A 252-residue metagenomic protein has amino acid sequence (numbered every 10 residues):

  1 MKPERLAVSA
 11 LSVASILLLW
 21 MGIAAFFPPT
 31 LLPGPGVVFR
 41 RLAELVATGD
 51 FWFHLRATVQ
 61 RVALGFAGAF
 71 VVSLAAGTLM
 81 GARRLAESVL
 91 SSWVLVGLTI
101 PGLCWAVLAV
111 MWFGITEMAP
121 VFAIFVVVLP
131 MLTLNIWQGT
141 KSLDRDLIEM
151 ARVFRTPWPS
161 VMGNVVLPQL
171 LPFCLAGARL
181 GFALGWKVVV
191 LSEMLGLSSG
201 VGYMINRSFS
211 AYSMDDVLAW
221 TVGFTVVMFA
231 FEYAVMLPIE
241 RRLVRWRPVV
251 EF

Functional and structural regions predicted by a protein language model:
P3, F26-A67: Periplasmic/extracellular loop-to-transmembrane helix junction in inner-membrane transport proteins
E4-F26: N-terminal signal-anchor transmembrane alpha helix
F53-V62, M111-M131, L170-P172, D216-F224: Loop-to-helix entry region at the N-terminal start of transmembrane alpha-helices in multi-pass membrane transporters
L74-M111, L134-Q138, L143, E149: Cytoplasmic-entry segments and transmembrane alpha-helices of multi-pass inner-membrane transporters
F122, V126, W158-S192, A219 (+1 more regions): Transmembrane alpha-helices
T140-D146, M150-L170, S210: Short helix-to-coil transition segments within interhelical loops that connect adjacent transmembrane helices
G202-I239: Hydrophobic alpha-helical transmembrane segments of polytopic membrane proteins
E240-F252: Short cytosolic juxtamembrane segments of multi-pass membrane proteins
